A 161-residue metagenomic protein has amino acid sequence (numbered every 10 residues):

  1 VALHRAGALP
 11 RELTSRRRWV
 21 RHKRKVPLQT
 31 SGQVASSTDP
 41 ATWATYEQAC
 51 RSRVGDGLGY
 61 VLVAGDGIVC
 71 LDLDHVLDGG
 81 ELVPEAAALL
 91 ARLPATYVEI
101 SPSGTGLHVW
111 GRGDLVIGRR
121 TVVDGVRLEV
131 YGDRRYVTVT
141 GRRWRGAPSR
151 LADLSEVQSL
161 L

Functional and structural regions predicted by a protein language model:
V1-L161: Conserved phosphate/metal-binding and DNA-contacting active-site motifs used in DNA phosphodiester-bond processing
